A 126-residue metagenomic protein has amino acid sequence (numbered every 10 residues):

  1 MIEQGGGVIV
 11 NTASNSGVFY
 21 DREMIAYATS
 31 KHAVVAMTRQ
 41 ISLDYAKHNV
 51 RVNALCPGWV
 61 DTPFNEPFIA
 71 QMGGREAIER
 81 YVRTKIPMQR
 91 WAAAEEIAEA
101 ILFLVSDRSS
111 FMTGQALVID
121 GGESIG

Functional and structural regions predicted by a protein language model:
S14: Residue(s) in the substrate-gating loop at a strand-loop-helix junction that position the organic substrate next
F19, L102, T113-G126: Short C-terminal tail/terminal secondary-structure segment of NAD(P)H-dependent dehydrogenase/reductase domains
Y20-M24, A46-K47, N65: Active-site "substrate specificity/gating" loop of NAD(P)-dependent dehydrogenases, especially the short-chain
S30, T38: Active-site helix of classical SDR
L43-K47, S110: Alpha-helical segment proximal to the catalytic Tyr-Lys
R51-P57, D61, V105, V118-D120: Conserved SDR Rossmann-fold cofactor-binding beta-strand/turn motif
W59-K85: A glycine/serine/threonine-rich, flexible loop-to-helix segment that serves as the NAD(P) cofactor-binding "lid"
I86-I97, R108: A conserved structural motif in NAD(P)-dependent oxidoreductases
